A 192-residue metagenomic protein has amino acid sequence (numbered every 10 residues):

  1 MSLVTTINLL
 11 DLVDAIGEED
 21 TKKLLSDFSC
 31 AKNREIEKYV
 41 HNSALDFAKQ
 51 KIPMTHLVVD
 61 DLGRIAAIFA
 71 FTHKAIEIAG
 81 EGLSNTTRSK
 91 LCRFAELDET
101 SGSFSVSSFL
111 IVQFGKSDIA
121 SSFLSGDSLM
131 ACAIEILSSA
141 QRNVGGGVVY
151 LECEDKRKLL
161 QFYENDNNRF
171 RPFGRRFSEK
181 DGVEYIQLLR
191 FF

Functional and structural regions predicted by a protein language model:
M1-S121, E135-Y150, E154, L160-F192: Non-catalytic substrate-recognition and accessory regions of acyl/acetyltransferase enzymes
S122-A133: Glycine-rich acyl-CoA binding loop
L129, K158-L159: Conserved short alpha-helix immediately C-terminal to the canonical SAM/SAH-binding motif I of Rossmann-like
